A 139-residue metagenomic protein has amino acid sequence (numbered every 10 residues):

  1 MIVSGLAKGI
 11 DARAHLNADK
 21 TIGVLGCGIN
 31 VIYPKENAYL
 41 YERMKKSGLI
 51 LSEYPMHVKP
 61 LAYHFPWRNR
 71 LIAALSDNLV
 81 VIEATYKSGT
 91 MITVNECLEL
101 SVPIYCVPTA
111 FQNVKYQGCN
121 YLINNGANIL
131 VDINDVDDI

Functional and structural regions predicted by a protein language model:
M1-I139: Glycine-biased, small-residue-rich flexible motifs in mid-sequence functional cores and linkers
